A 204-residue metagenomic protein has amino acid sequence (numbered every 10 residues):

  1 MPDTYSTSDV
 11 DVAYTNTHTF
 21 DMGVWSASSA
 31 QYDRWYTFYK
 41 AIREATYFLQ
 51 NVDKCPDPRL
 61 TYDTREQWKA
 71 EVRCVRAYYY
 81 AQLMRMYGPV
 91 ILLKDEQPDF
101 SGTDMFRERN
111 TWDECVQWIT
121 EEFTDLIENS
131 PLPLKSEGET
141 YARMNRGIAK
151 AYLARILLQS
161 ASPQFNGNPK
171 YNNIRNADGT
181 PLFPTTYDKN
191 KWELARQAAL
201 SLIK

Functional and structural regions predicted by a protein language model:
M1-V12, K69, M86-V90, K94 (+3 more regions): An aromatic- and glycine-enriched ligand-binding surface/loop that stacks and positions planar moieties
D9-Y87, G102-Y141: Conserved, well-structured interaction surfaces
D95-G102: Short linear capping/connector segments at secondary-structure termini
